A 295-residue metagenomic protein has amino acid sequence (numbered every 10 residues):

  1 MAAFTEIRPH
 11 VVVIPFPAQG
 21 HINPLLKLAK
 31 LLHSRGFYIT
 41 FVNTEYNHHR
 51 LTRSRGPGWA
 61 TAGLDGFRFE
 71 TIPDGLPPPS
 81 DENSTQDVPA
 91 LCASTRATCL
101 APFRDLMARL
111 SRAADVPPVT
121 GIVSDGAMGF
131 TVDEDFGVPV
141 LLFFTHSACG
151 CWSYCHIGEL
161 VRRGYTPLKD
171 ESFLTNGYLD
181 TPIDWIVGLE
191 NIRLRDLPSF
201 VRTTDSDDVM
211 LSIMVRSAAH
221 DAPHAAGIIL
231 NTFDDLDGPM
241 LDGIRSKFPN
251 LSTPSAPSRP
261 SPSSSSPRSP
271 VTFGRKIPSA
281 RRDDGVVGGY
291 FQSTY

Functional and structural regions predicted by a protein language model:
M1-Y295: Glycosyltransferase specificity loop/lid
